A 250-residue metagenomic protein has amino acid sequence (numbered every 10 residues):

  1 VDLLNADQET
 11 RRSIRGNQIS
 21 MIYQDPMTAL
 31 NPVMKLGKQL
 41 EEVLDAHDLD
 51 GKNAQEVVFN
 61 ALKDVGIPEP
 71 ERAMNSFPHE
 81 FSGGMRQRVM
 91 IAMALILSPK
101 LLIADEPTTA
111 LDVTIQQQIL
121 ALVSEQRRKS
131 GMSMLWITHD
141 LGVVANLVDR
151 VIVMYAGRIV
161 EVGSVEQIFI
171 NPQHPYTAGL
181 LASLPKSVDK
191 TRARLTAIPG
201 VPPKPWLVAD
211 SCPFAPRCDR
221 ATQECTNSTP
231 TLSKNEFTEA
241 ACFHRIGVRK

Functional and structural regions predicted by a protein language model:
D2, N53-R72, L181-A182: Conserved ABC ATPase "signature" region
D2-S20, K38, A46, Q167-P172 (+1 more regions): ABC ATPase NBD coupling module
L40, I91, I115, I119: Hydrophobic anchor residue at the start of the ABC signature
S76-F81, M85: Conserved ABC ATPase signature
I96-K100: A short, proline-enriched helix->beta-strand linker immediately N-terminal to the Walker B motif in ABC-type P-loop
L101-P107, L111-A193: P-loop NTP-binding/switch modules centered on Walker-like glycine-rich loops
S164-K250: Charged, flexible cofactor/metal-binding loops and thiol motifs
